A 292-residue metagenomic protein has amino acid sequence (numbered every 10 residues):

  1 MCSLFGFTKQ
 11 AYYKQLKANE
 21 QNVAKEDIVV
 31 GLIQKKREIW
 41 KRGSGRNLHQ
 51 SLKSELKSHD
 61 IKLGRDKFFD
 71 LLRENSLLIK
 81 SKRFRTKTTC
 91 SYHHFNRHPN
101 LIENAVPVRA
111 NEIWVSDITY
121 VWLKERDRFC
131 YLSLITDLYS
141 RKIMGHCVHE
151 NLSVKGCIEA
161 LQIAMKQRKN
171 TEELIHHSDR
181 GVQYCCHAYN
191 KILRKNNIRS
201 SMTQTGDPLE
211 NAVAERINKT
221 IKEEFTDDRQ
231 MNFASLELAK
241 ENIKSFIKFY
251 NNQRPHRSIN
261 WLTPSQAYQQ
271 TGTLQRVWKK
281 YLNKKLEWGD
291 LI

Functional and structural regions predicted by a protein language model:
C2, K9-A110, D207, S265-L274: Basic, flexible linker segments flanking DNA-binding modules in nucleic acid-interacting mobile-element proteins
C2, Y12, I33, L48 (+16 more regions): Mobile genetic element proteins and their domesticated derivatives, centered on retroelements and DNA transposons
L4-A11, I28, A160, A188 (+4 more regions): Generic alpha-helical secondary structure signal
T89-S91, S178-R180, C186-N190, S200-E223 (+2 more regions): RNase H-like two-metal-ion nuclease catalytic core shared by retroviral integrases and related mobile-element nucleases
P107-M144, E150-L152: An active-site-proximal beta-strand-loop segment
R128, H146-K169, C185: Active-site beta-loop-alpha junctions of metal-dependent nucleic acid enzymes, especially the RNase H-like/DDE
K142-H146, S200-T203, D227-R229: Short small-residue beta-strand/loop micro-motif enriched in glycine and branched aliphatics
R194-I198, K222-I292: C-terminal domain-tail junction helix/linker
